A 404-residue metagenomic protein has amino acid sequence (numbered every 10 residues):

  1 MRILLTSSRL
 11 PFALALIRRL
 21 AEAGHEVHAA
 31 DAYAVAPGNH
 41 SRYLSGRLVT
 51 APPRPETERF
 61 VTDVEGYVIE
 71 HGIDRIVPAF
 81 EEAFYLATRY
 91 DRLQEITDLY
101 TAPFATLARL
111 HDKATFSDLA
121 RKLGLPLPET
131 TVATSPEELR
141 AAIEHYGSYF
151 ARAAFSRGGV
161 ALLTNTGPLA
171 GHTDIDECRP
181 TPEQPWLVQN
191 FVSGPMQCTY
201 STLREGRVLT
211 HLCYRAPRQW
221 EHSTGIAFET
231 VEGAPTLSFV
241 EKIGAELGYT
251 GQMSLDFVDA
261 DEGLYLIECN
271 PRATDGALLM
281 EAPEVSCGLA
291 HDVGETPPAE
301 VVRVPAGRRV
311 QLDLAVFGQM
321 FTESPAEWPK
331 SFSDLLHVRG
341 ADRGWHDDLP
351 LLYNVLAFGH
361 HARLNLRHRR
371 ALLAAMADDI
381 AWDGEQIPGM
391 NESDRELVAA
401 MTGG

Functional and structural regions predicted by a protein language model:
M1-T101: ATP-binding N-terminal substructure of ATP-dependent carboxylate-amine bond-forming enzymes
T57-E70, R140-H145, D174-P180: Short amphipathic alpha-helix with an adjacent loop that forms part of the alpha/beta core around
T106-E129, T134-S135, R140-A142: Glycine-/Pro-rich loop/turn segments that contact NAD(P) or position catalytic residues in Rossmann-like domains
A120, T130, I143-L162, P182-G194 (+1 more regions): ATP-grasp fold ATP-binding core
G159, P217-F228, N270-E284: Glycine-rich phosphate/pyrophosphate-binding beta-alpha loops
G171-T236, D259, G263-Y265: Phosphate-binding site of ATP-dependent enzymes
L247-L279: Conserved metal-phosphate-binding beta-hairpin within the catalytic cores of diverse ATP-dependent phosphoryl-transfer
G288-G404: Peripheral (often C-terminal) accessory segments that flank ATP-dependent C-N-forming ligase machineries
